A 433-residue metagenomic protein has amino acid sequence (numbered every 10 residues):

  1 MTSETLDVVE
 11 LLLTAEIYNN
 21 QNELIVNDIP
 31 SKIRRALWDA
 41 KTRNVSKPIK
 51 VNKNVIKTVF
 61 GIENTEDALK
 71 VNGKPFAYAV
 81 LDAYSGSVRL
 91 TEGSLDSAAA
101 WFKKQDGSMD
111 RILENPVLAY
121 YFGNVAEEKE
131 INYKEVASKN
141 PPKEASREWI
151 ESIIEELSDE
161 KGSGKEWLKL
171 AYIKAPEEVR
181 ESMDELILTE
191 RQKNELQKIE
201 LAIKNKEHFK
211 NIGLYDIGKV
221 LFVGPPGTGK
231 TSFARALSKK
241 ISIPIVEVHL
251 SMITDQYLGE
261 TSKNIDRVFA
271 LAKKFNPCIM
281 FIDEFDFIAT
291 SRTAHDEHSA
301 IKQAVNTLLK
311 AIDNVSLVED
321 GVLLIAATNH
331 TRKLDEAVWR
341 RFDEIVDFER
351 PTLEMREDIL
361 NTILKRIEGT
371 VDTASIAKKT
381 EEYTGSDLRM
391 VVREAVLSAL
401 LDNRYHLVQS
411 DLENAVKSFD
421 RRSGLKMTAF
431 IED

Functional and structural regions predicted by a protein language model:
M1-E195, E200: AAA+ P-loop ATPase mechanoenzymes
T2-L11, Q21, A119-K161, K174-E181 (+2 more regions): C-terminal alpha-helical "lid" subdomain
A15, K57, V117-A119, E130 (+7 more regions): Generic intrinsically disordered, low-complexity segments enriched for polar/acidic and small residues
D39-P48, F222-A234, H249, H298-I301 (+4 more regions): Short, charged low-complexity intrinsically disordered segments located at boundaries of structured domains
E63-N64, T91-D96, K103-Q105, V117 (+7 more regions): Surface-exposed beta-strand edges and their flanking turn/coil or helix-capping segments
A99, V136-A137, P226, D255 (+4 more regions): Alpha-helix termini
W101, Y120-Y121, N132, E148 (+6 more regions): Intrinsic disorder/low-structure terminal segments
M183-K378: Walker A/P-loop NTP-binding motif of AAA+ ATPase domains
